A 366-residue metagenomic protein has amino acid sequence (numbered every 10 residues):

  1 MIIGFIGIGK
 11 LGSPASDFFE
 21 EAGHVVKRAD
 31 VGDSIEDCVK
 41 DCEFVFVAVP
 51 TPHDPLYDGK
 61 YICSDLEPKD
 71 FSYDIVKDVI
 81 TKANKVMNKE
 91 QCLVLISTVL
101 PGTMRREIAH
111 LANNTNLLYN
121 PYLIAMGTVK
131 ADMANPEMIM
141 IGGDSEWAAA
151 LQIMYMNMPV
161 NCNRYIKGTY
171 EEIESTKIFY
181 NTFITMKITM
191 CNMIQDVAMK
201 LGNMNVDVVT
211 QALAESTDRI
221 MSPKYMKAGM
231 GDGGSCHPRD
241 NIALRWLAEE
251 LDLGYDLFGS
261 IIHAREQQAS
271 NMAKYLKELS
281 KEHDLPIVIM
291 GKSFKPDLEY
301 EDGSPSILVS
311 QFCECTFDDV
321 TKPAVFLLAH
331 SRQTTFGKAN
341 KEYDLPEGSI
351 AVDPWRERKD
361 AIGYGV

Functional and structural regions predicted by a protein language model:
M1-V366: Structural/interface elements that position substrates and couple domains in central-metabolism enzymes
